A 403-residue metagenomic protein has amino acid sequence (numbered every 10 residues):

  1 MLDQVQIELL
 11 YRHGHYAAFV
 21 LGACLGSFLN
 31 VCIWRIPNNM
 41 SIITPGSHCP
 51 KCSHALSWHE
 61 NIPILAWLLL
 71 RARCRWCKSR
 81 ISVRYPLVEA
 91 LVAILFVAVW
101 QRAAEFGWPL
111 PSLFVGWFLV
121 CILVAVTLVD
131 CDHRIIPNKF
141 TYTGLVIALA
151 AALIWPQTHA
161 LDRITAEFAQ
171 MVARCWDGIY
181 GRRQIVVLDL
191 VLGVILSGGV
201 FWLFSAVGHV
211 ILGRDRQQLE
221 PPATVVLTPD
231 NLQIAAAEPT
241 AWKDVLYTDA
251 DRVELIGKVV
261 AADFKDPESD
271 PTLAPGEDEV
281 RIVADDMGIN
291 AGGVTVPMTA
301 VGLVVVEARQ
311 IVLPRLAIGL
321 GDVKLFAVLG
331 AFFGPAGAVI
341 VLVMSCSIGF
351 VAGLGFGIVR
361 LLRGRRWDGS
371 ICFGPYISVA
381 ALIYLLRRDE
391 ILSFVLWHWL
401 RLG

Functional and structural regions predicted by a protein language model:
M1-G403: A membrane-topology feature that recognizes alpha-helical transmembrane segments and their immediate juxtamembrane
